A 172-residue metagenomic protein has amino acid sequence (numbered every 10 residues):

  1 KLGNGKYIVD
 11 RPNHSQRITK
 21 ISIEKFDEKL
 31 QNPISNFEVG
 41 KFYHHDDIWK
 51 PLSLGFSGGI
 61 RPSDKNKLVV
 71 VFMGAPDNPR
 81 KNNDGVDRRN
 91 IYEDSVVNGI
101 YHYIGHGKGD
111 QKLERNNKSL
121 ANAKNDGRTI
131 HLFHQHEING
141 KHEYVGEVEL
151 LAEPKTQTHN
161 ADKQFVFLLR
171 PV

Functional and structural regions predicted by a protein language model:
K1-K29: C-terminal accessory/interaction regions of large nucleic acid-associated machines
K6-I8, K20, E38-K41, E149: Ser/Thr- (and often Asn-) enriched beta-sheet segments in non-cytosolic proteins
V9, V69-M73, A161, V166-L169: Generic recognition of long tandem-repeat/solenoid scaffolds
T19, T129, T156-T158: Residue-identity detector for threonine
K29-K141: Acidic, glycine-rich low-complexity segments with interspersed aromatic residues
H136-V172: Compact mixed alphabeta submodule
